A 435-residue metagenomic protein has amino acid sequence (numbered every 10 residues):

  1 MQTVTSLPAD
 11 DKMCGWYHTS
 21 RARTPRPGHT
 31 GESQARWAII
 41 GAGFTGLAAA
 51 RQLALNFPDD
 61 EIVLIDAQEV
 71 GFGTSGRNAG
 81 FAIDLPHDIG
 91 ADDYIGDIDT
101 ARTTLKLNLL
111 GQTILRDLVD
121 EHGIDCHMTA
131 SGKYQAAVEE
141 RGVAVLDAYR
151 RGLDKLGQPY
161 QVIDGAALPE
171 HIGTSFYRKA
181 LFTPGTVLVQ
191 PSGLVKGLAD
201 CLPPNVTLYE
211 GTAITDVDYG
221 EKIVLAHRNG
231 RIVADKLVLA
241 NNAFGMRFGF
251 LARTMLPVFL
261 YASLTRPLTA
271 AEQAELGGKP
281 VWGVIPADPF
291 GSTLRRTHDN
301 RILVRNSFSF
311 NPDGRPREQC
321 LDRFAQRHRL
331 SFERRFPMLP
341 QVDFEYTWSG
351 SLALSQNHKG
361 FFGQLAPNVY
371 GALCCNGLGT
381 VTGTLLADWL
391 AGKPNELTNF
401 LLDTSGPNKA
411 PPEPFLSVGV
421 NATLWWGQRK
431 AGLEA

Functional and structural regions predicted by a protein language model:
M1-W37, L55-N56, D60-E61: Extreme N-terminal leader/targeting segments of oxidoreductases
G41, L85, H227-R228, A234 (+1 more regions): Short, well-ordered coil/turn residues at beta-beta hairpins and beta-strand->alpha-helix junctions within
G41-L47, A67: Glycine-rich Rossmann-fold phosphate-binding loop(s) that bind the pyrophosphate of adenine dinucleotide cofactors
A54-R77: Glycine-rich FAD pyrophosphate-binding loop
L85-G165: Dinucleotide-binding Rossmann-like beta1-alpha1 core, especially the glycine-rich loop that anchors the ADP
T113, E121-T129, I214, R231-A271 (+1 more regions): Active-site substrate-recognition segment that forms the wall of the catalytic cavity or substrate channel
A144, R151-D154, F176-D235: Helical element adjacent to the flavin cofactor pocket in flavoenzyme catalytic cores
F310-E318, D322-K430: C-terminal catalytic lobe of FAD-dependent flavoproteins
